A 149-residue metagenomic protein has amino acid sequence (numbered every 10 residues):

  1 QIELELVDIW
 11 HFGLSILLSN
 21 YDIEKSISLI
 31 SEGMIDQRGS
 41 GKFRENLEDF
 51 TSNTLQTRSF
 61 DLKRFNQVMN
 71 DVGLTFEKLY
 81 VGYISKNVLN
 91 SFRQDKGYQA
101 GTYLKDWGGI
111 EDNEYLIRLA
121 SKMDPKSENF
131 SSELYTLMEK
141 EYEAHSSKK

Functional and structural regions predicted by a protein language model:
Q1-K149: Flexible "arm" and connector segments at domain edges
